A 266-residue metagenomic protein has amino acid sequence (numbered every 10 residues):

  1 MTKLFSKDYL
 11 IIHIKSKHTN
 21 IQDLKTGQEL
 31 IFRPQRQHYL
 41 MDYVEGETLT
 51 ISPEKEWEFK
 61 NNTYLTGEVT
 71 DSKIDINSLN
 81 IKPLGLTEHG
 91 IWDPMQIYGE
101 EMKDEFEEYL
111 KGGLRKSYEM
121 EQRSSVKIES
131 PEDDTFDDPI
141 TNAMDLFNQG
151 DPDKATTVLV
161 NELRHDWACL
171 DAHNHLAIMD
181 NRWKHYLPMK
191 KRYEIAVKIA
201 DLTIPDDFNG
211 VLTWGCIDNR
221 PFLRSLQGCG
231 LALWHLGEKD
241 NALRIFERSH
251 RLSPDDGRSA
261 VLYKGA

Functional and structural regions predicted by a protein language model:
T2-H13, H18-D206, H235-G237, N241-D255 (+1 more regions): N-terminal alpha-helical interaction modules that lie
S125, V211-G215, G228: A short, mixed-charge helix-start or loop-turn motif at secondary-structure junctions
M144, W214, L231: Generic anion/oxyanion-binding catalytic loop in active/binding sites
D180-K184, T213-R220: Short coil/turn segments at secondary-structure boundaries
A200-D218: Acidic, Ser/Thr- and Gly/Pro-rich intrinsically disordered linkers and low-complexity segments that flank or connect
I217-L231: Extended HEAT/HEAT-like alpha-solenoid repeat tracts in very large eukaryotic scaffold/adaptor proteins
